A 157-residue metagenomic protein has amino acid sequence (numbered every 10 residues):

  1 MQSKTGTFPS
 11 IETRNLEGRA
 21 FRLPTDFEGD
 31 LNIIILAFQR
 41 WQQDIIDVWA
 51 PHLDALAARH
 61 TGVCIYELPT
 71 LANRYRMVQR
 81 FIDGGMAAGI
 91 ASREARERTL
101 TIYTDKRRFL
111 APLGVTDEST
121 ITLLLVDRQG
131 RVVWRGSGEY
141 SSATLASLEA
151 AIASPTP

Functional and structural regions predicted by a protein language model:
M1-P24, V48, R96-R98: N-terminal "domain-start" segment that seeds a small globular fold
E17-R19, L71, D105-K106: Short, solvent-exposed coil/turn elements at secondary-structure transition points
D26-I46, I65: Short active-site neighborhood of thiol/selenol oxidoreductases, capturing the structured segment around
Q42-S92: Structural microenvironment flanking redox-active thiols in thiol-disulfide oxidoreductases
Y66-L68, F81-D117: Short, internal strand/loop/helix patches that form the active-site neighborhood or redox-interaction surface
A111, E118-P157: Thiol-/selenol-based redox modules, centered on thioredoxin-like and closely related oxidoreductase domains
